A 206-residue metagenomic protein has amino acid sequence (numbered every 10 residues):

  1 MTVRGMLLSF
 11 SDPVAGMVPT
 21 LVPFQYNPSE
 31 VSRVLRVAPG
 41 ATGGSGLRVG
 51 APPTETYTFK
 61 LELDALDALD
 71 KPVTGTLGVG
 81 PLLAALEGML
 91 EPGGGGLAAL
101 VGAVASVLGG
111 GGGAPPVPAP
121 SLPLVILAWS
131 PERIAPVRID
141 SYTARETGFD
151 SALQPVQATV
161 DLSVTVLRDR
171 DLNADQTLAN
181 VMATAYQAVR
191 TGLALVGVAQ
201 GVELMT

Functional and structural regions predicted by a protein language model:
M1-T206: Acidic, Ser/Thr- and Gly-enriched intrinsically disordered low-complexity segments
